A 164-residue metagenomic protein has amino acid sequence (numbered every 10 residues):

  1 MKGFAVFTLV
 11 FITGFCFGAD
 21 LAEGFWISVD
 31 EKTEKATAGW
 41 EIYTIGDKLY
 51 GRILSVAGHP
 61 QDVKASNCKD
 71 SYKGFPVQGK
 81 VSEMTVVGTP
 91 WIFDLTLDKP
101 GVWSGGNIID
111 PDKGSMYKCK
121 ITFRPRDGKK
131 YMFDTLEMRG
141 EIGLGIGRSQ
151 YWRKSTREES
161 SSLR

Functional and structural regions predicted by a protein language model:
G3-G14: Sec-dependent N-terminal signal peptides
C16-F25: N-terminal helix-cap/turn-to-beta initiation motif at the start of protein domains
S28-C119: Central antiparallel beta-sheet cores of small beta-barrel/beta-sandwich binding domains
E31-E34, P111, R126-G128, E141-L144: Short polar/acidic secondary-structure junctions
Y43-K48, L95-V102, R124-M132, K154-E159: A short, structured loop/turn motif at beta-sheet edges
Y131-E141: Low-complexity, intrinsically disordered Gly/Pro/Thr-rich segments
G140-R164: Edge beta-strand at a domain terminus
